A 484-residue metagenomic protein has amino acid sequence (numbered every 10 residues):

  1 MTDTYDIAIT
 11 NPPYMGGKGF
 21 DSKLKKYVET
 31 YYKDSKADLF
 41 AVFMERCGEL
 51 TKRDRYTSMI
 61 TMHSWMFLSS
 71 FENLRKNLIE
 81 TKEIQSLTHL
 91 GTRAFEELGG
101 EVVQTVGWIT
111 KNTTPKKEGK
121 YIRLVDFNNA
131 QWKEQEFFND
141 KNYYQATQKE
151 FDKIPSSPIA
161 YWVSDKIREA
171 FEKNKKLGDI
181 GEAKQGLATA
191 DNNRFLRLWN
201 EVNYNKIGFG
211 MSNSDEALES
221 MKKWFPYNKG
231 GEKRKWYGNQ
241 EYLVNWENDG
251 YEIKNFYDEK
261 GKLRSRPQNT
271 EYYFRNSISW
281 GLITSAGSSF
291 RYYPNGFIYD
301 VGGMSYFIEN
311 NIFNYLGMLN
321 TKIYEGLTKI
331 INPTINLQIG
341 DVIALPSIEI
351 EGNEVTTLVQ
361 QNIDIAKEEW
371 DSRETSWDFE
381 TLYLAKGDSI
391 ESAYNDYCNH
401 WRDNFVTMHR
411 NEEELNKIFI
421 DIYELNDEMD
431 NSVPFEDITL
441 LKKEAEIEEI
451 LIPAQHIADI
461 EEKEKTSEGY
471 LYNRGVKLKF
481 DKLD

Functional and structural regions predicted by a protein language model:
M1-I9, K26-E29, M44, G91-R93 (+7 more regions): Flexible, glycine/threonine-enriched loop-and-boundary segments that flank and lead into catalytic domains of large
D3-D215, N239, D249, N255-Y257 (+7 more regions): Signature of N6-adenine DNA methyltransferases within the class I
P12, G16, T51-R55, W65 (+10 more regions): A generic secondary-structure signal for well-formed alpha-helical elements
K18-D21, F40, S69, S289-R291 (+5 more regions): Extended hydrophobic-aromatic, low-complexity segments
L39, F43, Y315-L319, L358-I363 (+1 more regions): Short alpha-helical scaffolding segments that buttress acidic/His motifs in well-ordered protein cores
L177, P346-D484: Non-catalytic DNA-recognition/assembly elements of restriction-modification systems
E271-S289, N310-N311, Y315-K329: Short Ser/Thr-interspersed hydrophobic loop/turn segments at strand-loop and sheet-helix junctions that line or gate
Y292-N295, D300-G303, L319-A344, E369-T375 (+1 more regions): Glycine-anchored helix-breaking recognition loops at helix->coil/strand junctions
